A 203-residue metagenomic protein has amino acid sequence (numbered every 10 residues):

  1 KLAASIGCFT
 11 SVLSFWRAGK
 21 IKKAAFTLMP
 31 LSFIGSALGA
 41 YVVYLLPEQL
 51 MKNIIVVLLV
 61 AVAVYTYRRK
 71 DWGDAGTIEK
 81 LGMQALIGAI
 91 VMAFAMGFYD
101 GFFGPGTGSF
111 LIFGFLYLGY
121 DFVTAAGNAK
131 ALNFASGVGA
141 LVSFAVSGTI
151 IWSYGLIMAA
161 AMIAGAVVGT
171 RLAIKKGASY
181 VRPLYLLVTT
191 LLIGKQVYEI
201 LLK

Functional and structural regions predicted by a protein language model:
K1-A4, A126-N133, T189: Transmembrane helix-bundle signature of multi-pass membrane transporters/permeases
L2-N53, G137-P183, L187: Selective hydrophobic functional segments
I6-T10, V60-Y67, L116-G119, I163-V167: Alpha-helical transmembrane segments and their membrane-interface exit regions
T10-K20, E48, V56-L81, L191-K203: Transmembrane helix exit motif
K22-T27, G119-K130: Membrane-interface alpha-helices at helix entry/exit sites of multi-pass transporters
G76-A126, L156: Selected transmembrane alpha-helices and immediately adjacent juxtamembrane segments of polytopic inner-membrane
A95-P105, A140-A145, L192-K203: Hydrophobic alpha-helical transmembrane segments in multi-pass integral membrane proteins
